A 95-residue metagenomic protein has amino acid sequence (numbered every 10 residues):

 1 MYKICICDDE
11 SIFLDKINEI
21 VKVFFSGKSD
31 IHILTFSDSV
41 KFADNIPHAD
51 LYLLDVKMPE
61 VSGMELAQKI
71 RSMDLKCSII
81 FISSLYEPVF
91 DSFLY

Functional and structural regions predicted by a protein language model:
M1-K3: Non-catalytic signal-transmission and effector/linker regions of two-component phosphorelay proteins
C5-C7, C77: Generic recognition of cysteine residues
C7-D9, F36, Y52: Conserved sequence signature across two-component system core domains
S11, V40, Y86: Short, glycine/serine-rich, charged loops/turns that create anion-binding and catalytic segments at active sites
S11-L34: Two-component/phosphorelay signaling modules centered on CheY-like receiver
L34-F36, F81-I82: Short, hydrophobic beta-strand segments that form beta-sheet elements in well-ordered domains
T35-K41, G63: Helix N-cap/capping motif at the beta->alpha junctions
D44, A49-Y95: CheY-like receiver
